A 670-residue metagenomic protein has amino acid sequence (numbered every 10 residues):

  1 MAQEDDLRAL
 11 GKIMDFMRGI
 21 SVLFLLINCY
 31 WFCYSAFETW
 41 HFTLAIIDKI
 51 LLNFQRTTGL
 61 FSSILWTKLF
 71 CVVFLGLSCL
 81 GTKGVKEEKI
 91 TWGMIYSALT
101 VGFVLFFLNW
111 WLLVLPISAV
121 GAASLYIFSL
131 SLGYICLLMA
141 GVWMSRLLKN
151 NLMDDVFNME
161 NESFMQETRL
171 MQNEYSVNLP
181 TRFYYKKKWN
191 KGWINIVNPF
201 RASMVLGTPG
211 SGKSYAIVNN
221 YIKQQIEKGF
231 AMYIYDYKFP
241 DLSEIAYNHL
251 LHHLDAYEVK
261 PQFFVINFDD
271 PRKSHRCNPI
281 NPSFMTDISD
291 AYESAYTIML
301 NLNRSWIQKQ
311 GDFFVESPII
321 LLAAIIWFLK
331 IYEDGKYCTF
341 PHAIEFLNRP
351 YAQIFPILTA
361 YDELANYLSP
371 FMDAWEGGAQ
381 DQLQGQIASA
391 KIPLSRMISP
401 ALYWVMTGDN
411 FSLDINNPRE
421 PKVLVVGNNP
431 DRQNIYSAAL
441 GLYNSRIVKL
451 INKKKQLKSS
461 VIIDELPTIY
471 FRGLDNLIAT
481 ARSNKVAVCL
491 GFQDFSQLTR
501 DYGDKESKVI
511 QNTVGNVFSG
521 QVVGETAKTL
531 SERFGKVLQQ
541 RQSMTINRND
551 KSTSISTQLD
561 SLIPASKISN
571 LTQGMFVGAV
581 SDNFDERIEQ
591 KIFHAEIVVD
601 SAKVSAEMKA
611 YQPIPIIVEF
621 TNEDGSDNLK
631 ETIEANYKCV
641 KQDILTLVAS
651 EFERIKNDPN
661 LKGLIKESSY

Functional and structural regions predicted by a protein language model:
M1-S211, Y215, N220, N547-R548 (+1 more regions): Basic- and hydrophobic-enriched, low-structure N-terminal and domain-boundary segments that flank ATP-binding catalytic
N28, F42, L148-M153, I194-V486 (+4 more regions): P-loop NTPase motor domains
F54-G59, T339-A343, T407, T545-N549: Short, surface-exposed recognition loops or helix-turn segments adjacent to catalytic cores
G76-T82, T100, G441, S445 (+2 more regions): Hydrophobic alpha-helical segments involved in membrane association or supramolecular assembly
F183-W189, N303-F313, R541-Q558: Low-complexity, polar-biased intrinsically disordered regions enriched in Pro/Ser/Thr/Gly
I478-T480, N484-S581: Conserved ATP-driven motor cores of ASCE-family P-loop NTPases powering translocation/secretion/packaging/pilus
E589-K591: Intrinsically disordered, low-complexity segments enriched in serine, threonine, and glycine
F593-I597: N-terminal charged/capping segments associated with class I S-adenosyl-L-methionine
